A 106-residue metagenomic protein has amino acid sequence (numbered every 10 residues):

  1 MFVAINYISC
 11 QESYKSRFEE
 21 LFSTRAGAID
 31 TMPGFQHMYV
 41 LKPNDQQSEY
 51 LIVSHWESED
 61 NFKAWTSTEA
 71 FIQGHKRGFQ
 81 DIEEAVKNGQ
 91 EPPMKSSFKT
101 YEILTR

Functional and structural regions predicted by a protein language model:
F2-I8, Y39-A70, K99: Short, well-ordered beta-strand segments in beta-rich or mixed alpha/beta enzyme and ligand-binding folds
Y14-H37: Short amphipathic alpha-helical segments
Y14-S16, D60-F62, R106: Residue-level signal for secondary-structure boundary sites
R17, Q36, Q47-S48, T105: A broad, structure-centric signal for solvent-exposed, well-ordered loop/edge residues that line or flank functional
G27, T31-F35, E57-S96: An amphipathic, aromatic/His-enriched active-site/gating alpha helix that lines ligand/cofactor pockets
Y39, H75, T105: Solvent-exposed, flexible loop/coil residues
F98-R106: Flexible, low-complexity linkers/stalks enriched in Thr/Pro that connect modular domains
